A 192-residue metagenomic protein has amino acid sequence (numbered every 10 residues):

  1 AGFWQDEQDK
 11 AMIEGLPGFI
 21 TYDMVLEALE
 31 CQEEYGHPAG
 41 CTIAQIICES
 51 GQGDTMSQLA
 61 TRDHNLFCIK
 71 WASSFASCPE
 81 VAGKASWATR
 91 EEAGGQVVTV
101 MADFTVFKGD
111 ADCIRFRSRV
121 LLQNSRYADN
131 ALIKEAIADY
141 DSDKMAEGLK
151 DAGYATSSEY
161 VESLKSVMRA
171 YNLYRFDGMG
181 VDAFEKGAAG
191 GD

Functional and structural regions predicted by a protein language model:
A1-D192: Catalytic cores of secreted/periplasmic lytic hydrolases that degrade extracellular macromolecules
